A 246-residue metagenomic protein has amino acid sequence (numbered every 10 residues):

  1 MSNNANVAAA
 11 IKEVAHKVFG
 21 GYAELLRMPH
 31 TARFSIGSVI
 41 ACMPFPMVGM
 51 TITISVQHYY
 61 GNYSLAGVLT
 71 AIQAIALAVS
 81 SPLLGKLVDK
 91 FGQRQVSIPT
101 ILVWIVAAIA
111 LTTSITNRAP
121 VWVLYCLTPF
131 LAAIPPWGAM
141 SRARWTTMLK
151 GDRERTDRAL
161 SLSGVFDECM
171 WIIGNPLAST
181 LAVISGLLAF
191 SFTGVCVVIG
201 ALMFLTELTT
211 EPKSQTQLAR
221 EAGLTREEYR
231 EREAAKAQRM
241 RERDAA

Functional and structural regions predicted by a protein language model:
E13-A78, Q238, A245: Helix-loop boundary and gating motifs at the non-cytosolic
V39, P120-W137: Hydrophobic core of transmembrane alpha-helices in multi-pass small-molecule transporters, especially MFS/SLC-type
S80-Q93, A182: Helix-to-loop junctions at the C-terminal end of transmembrane segments in multipass secondary transporters
L102-R118: C-terminal ends and interior cores of transmembrane alpha-helices in multi-pass membrane transporters/permeases
F130-C169: Cytoplasmic helix-loop-helix junction between adjacent transmembrane helices in 12-TM secondary transporters
I173-T193: Transmembrane alpha-helix termini and helix-breaking/packing motifs in multi-pass membrane transporters
F190-T206: Symmetry-related core transmembrane helices of the 12-TM Major Facilitator Superfamily/SLC fold
